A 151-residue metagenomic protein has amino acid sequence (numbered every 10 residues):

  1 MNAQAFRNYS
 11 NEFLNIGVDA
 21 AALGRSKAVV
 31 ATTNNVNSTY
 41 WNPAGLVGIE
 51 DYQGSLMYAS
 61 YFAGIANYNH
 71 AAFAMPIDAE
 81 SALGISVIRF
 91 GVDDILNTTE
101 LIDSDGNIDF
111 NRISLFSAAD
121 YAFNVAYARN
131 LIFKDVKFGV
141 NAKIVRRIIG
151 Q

Functional and structural regions predicted by a protein language model:
N2-Q151: Subset of outer-membrane beta-barrel
